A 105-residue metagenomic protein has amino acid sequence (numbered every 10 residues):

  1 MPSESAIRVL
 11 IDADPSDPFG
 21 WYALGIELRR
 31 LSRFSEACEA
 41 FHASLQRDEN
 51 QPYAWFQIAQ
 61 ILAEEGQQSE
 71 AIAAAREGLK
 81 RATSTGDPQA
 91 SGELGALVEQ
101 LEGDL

Functional and structural regions predicted by a protein language model:
V9-L10, A43-S44, G78: Canonical positions in the second alpha-helix
